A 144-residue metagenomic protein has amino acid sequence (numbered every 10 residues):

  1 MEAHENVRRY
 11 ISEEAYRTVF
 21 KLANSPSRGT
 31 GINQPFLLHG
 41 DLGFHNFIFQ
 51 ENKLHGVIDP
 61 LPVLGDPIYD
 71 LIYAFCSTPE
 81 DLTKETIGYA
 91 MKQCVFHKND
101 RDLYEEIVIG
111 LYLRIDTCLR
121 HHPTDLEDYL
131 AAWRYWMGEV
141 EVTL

Functional and structural regions predicted by a protein language model:
M1-G40, Q50, W133-T143: An alpha-helical support segment within catalytic cores of ATP-dependent transferases
E2, Y73, T78, E85-L144: Helix-rich C-terminal or lid/interface subdomains of diverse kinases
A15, V19, N24-S25, P67 (+3 more regions): Residue-level signal for well-ordered alpha-helical segments
T30-I32, L42, D66, G110: A generic fold-level signal
F36-L37, I48-F96: Active-site Asp-x-Gly
H45: Betabetaalpha-Me/HNH-type nuclease active-site subdomain
